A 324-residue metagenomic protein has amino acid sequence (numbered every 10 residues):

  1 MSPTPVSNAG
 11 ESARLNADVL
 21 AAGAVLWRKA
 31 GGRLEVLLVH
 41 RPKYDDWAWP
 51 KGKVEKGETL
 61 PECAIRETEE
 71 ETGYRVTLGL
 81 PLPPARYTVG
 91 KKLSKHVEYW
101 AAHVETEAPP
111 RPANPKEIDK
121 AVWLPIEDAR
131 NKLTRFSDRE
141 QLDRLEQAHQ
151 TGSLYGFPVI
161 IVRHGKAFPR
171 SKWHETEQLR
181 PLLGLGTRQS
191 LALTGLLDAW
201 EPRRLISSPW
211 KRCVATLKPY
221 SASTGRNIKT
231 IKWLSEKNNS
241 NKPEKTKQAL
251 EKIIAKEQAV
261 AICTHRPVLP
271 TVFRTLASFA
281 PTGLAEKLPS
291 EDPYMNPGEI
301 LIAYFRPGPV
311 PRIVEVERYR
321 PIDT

Functional and structural regions predicted by a protein language model:
V6-V36, P158-I160: Conserved N-terminal beta-strand and adjoining loop/helix that marks the start of the Nudix/MutT-like hydrolase domain
L26-R28, L38-H40, Y99-H103, W123 (+1 more regions): Short, well-ordered beta-strand micro-motif
G32-R75, W173-R180, L185: Conserved Nudix-box catalytic region and its N-terminal flanking loop in Nudix hydrolases and closely related
D45-D46, R111-G165, P169: Nudix hydrolase/Nudix homology domain
G52, C63, L154-K242, K247 (+4 more regions): Active-site-proximal alpha-helix that buttresses catalytic centers in soluble enzyme cores
V54-L80, A85-S137: Unchanged
V159-I160, Q258-P267: Generic beta-sheet signal
K242-Q258: A short, acidic, amphipathic alpha-helical segment used as a generic capping/interface helix at domain edges
